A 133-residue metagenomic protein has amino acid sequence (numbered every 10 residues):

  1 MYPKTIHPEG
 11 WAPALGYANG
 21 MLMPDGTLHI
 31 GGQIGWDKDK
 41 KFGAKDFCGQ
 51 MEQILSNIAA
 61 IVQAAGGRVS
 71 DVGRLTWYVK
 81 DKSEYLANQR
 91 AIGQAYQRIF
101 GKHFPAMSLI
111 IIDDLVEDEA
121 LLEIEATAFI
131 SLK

Functional and structural regions predicted by a protein language model:
M1-G73, V79-K133: N-terminal presequence-like segments and the immediate start of the first folded domain
